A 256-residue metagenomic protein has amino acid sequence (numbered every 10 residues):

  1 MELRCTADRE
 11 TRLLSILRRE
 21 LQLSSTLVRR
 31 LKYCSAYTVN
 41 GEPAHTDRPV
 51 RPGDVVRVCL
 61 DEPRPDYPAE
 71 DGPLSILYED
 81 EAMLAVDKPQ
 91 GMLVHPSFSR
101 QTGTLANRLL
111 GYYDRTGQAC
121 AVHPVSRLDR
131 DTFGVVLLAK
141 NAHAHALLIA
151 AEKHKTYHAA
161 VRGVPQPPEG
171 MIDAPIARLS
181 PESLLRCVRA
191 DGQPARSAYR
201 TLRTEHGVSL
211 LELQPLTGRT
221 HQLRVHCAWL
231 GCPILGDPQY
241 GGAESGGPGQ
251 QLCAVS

Functional and structural regions predicted by a protein language model:
M1-S256: RNA pseudouridine synthases
